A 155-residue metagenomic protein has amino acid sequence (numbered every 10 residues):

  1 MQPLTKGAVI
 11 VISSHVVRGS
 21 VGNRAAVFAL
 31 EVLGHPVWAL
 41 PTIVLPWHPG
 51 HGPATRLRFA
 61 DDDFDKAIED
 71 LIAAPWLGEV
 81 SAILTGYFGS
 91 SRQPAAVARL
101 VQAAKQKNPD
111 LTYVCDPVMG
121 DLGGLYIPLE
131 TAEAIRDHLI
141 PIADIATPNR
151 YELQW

Functional and structural regions predicted by a protein language model:
M1-S81: Small-residue (G/A/S/T)-rich helix-start motifs and N-terminal tracts that mark the onset
A82-G86, S91-W155: Conserved beta-alpha-beta core of the PfkB/ribokinase-like small-molecule kinase fold
